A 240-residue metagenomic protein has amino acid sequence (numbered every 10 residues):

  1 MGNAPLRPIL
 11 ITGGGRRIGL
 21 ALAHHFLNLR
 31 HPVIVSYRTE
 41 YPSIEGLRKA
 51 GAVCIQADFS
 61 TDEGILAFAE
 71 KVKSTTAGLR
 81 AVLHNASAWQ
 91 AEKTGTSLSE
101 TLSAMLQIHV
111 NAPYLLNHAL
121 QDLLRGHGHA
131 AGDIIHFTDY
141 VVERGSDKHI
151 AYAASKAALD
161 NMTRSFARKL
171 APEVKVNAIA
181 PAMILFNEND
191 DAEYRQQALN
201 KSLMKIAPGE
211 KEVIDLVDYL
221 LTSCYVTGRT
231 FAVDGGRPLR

Functional and structural regions predicted by a protein language model:
T12, L79-S87, H109, H136 (+1 more regions): Rossmann-fold scaffold of SDR-type NAD(P)-dependent oxidoreductases
G15-R17: Conserved glycine-rich cofactor-binding loop
L66, S87-S103, G126, K148-A151 (+1 more regions): Conserved mid-core segment of classical short-chain dehydrogenase/reductases
E70-S74, I108-H129, A167-R168, P172 (+2 more regions): Amphipathic alpha-helical dimer-interface segment in Rossmann-like NAD(P)H-dependent oxidoreductases
L98-L115, I135, Y152, L159 (+1 more regions): Catalytic Tyr-X3-Lys loop
R125-A158, T163-A171, M183: Catalytic loop of short-chain dehydrogenase/reductase
E173-K175, T227-G228: Short, small/polar-rich loop/turn modules that mediate ligand/substrate recognition or access, typified
G209-V233, P238: C-terminal substrate-recognition "lid" of short-chain dehydrogenase/reductases
